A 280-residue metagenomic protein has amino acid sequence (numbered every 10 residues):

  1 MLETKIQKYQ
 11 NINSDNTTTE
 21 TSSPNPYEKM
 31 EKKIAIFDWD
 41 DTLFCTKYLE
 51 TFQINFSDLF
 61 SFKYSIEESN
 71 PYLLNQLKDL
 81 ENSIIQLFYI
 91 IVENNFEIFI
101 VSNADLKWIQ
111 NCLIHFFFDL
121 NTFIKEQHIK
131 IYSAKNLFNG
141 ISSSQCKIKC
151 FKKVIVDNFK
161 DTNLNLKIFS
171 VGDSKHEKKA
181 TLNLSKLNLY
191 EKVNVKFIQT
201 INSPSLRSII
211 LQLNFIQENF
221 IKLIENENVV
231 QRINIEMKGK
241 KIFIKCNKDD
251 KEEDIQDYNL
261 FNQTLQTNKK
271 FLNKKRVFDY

Functional and structural regions predicted by a protein language model:
L2-S144, R207-I210: Alpha-helical substrate-recognition element adjacent to the catalytic core
N82, N94, D105-Y280: C-terminal cap/substrate-recognition subdomain and adjoining C-terminal extension of metal-dependent phosphatase-like
